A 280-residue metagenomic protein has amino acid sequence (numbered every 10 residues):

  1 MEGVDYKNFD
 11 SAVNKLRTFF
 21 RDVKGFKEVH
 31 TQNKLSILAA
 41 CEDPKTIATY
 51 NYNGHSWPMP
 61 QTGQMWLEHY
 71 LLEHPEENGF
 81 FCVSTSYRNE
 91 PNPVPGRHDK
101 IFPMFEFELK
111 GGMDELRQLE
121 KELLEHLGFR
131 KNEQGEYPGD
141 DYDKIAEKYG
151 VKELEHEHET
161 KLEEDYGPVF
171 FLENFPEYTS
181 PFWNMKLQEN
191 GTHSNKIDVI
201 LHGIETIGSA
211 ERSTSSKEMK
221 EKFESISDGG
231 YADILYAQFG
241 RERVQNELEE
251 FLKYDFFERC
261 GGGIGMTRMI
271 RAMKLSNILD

Functional and structural regions predicted by a protein language model:
M1-I47: TRNA-binding/sensing appendages of the translation machinery
N8-A12, G112-L119: Short amphipathic alpha-helical segments
K15-L16, W66, L119, E247: Short, hydrophobic/aromatic alpha-helical segments in well-folded domains
K27-E28, K131, E258: Residue-level detector of short coil/turn "hinge" positions at structural boundaries
K45-K110, D114, G139-D280: A translation/RNA-centric and nucleic-acid-associated enzymatic feature enriched in Class II aminoacyl-tRNA synthetases
R117-G128: Short amphipathic C-terminal alpha-helix that caps PH/PH-like domains
L127-P138: Flexible helix-coil linker/hinge segments at domain or subdomain boundaries
